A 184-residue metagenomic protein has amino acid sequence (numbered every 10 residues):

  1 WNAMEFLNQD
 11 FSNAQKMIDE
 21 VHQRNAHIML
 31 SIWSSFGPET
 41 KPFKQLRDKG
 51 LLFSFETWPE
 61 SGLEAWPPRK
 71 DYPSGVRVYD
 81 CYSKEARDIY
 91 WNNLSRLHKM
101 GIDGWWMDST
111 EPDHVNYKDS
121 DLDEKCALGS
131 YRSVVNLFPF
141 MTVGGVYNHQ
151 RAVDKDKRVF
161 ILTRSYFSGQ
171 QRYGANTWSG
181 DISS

Functional and structural regions predicted by a protein language model:
W1-S184: Catalytic-domain carbohydrate-binding cleft regions of carbohydrate-active enzymes
